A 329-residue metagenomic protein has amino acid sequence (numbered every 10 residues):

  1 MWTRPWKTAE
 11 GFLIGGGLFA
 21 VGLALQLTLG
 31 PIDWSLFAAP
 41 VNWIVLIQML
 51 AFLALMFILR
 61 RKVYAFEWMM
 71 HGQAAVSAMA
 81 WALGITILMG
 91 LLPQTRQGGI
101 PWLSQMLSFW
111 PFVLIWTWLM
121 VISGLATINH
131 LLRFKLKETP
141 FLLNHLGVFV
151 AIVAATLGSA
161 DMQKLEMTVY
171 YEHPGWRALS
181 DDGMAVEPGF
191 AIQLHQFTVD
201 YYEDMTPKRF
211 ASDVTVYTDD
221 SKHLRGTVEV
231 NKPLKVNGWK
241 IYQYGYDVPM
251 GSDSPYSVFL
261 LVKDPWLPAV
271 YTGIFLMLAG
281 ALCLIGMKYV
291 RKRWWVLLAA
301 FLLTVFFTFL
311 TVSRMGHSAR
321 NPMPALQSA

Functional and structural regions predicted by a protein language model:
M1-A329: Solvent-exposed, non-transmembrane regions of integral membrane proteins
